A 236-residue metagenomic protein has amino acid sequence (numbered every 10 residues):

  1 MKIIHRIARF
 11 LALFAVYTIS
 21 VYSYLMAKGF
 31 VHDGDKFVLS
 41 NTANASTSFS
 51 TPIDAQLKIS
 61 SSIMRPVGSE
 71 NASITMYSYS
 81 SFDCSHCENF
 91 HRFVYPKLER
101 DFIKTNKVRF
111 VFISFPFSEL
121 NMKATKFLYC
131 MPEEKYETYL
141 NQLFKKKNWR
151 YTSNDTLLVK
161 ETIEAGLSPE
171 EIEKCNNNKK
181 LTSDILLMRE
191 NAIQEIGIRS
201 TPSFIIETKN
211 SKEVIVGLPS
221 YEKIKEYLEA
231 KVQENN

Functional and structural regions predicted by a protein language model:
K2-L13, Y17-L39, S46, Y79 (+1 more regions): C-terminal cap of thioredoxin/glutaredoxin-like
K36-S61: N-terminal low-complexity, Pro/Thr/Ser-rich intrinsically disordered segments that act as propeptides or flexible
Q56-I74: A short beta-strand-turn-helix
S69, S78, R92, G217-L218: Conserved strand-loop elements at the edges of beta-sheets that form or border functional pockets
E70, I103-T105, L120, I196-S200: Extracellular/periplasmic catalytic domains that process cell-envelope and extracellular macromolecules
T75-S78, R109-F112, S203-I205: Soluble periplasmic/extracytoplasmic beta-strand elements of cell-envelope proteins
M76, C84, I172: Residue-level signature of catalytic and energy-coupling elements of molecular machines, predominantly ATP/GTP-dependent
S80-I163, S168: Structural alpha/beta surface segment adjacent to cysteine/selenocysteine redox centers across thiol/disulfide enzymes
